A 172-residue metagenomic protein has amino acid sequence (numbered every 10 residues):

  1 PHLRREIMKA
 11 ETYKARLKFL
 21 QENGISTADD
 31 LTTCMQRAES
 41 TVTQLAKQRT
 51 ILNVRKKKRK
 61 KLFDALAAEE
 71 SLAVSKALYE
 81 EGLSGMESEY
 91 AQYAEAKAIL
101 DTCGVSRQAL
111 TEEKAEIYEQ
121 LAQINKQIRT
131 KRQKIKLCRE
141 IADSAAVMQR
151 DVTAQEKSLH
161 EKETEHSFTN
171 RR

Functional and structural regions predicted by a protein language model:
P1-R172: Extended intrinsically disordered terminal tails
